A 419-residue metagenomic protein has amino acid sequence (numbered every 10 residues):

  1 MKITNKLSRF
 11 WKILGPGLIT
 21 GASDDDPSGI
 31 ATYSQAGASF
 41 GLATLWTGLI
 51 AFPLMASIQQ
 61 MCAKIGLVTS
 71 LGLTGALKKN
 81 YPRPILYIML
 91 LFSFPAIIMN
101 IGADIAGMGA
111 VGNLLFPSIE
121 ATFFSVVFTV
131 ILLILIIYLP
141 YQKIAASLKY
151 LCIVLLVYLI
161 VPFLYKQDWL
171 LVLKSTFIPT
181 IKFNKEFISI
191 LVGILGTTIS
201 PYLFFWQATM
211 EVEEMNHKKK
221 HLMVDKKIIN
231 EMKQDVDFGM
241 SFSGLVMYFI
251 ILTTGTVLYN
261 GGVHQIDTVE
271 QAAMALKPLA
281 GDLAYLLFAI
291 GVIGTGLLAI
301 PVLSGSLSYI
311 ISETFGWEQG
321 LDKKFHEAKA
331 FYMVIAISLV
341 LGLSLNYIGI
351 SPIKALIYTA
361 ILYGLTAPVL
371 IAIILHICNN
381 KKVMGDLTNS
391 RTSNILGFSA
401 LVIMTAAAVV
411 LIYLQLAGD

Functional and structural regions predicted by a protein language model:
N5-S8, Q35-Q60, T74-K78, R83-L86: Extracellular loop-to-transmembrane helix junctions
T32-Q35, Q60-I85, A110-G112, K218-H221 (+4 more regions): Flexible loop linkers connecting adjacent transmembrane helices in multi-pass alpha-helical membrane transporters
L54-V68, T209-H217, S241-Q271: Extracellular/periplasmic helix-exit of transmembrane alpha-helices
V68, L86-P117, S125-F128, G296-T314 (+2 more regions): Hydrophobic transmembrane alpha-helices that form the core helical bundles of multi-pass secondary transporters
R83, A121-V127, F238, F242 (+3 more regions): Loop-to-transmembrane helix boundary motifs in multi-pass membrane proteins
L90-L91, L115-Y138, I153-F163, E327-L341 (+1 more regions): Transmembrane alpha-helical segments of multi-pass small-molecule transport proteins
D104-L114, F128-L151, N346-P352, V383: Membrane-water interface regions at transmembrane-helix termini and the short interhelical loops of multi-pass membrane
I153-T180, T197-E211, I373-K382, A407-D419: Hydrophobic alpha-helical segments and their helix-loop junctions in multi-pass secondary transporters
